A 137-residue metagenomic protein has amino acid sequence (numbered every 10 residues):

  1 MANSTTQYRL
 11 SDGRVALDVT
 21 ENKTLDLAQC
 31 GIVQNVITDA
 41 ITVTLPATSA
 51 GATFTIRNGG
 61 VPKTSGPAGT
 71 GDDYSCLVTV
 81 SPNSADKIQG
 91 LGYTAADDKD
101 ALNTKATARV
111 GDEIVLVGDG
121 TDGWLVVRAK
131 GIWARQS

Functional and structural regions predicted by a protein language model:
M1-T20, Q136-S137: Short, intrinsically disordered N-terminal pre-domain segments
Q7, L17, T24, G92-D98: A subset of signal/propeptide-processing and intrinsically disordered low-complexity segments in secreted/extracellular
Y8, N22, D26, T44-P46: Serine/threonine-rich, low-complexity intrinsically disordered segments
L10, L17-D18, A28, D39 (+1 more regions): Sparse, context-dependent recognition of short Cys/His-centered cofactor- or disulfide-binding micro-motifs
T20-Q34: N-terminal beta-hairpin/loop module of FHA
V36-S137: Acidic, glycine/polar-enriched metal-coordinating patches/loops that mediate binding to polyanionic ligands
